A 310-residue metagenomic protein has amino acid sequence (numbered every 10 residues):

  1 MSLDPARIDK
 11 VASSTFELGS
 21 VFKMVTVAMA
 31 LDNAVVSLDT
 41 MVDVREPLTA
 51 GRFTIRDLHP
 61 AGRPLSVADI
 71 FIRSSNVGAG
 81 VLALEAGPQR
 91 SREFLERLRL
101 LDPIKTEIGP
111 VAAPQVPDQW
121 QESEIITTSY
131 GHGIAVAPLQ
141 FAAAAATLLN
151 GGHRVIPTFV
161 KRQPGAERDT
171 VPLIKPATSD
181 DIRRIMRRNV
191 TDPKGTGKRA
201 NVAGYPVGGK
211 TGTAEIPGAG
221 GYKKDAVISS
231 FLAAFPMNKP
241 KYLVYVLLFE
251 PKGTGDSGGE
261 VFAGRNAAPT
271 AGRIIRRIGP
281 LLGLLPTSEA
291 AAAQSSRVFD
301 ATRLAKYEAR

Functional and structural regions predicted by a protein language model:
M1-S20, V25-P251, A263, A267 (+1 more regions): Beta-lactam-recognizing serine transpeptidase/beta-lactamase-like catalytic domain environment
L149, G272-G279, G283: Short amphipathic alpha-helical signal-transduction/dimerization elements
H153-I156, L282-P286: Glycine-rich phosphate/pyrophosphate-binding loops and their adjacent beta-strand/loop elements at enzyme active sites
K252-G258: Short small-residue beta-strand/loop micro-motif enriched in glycine and branched aliphatics
L285-S296: Short, flexible loop/turn segments with low-complexity composition
